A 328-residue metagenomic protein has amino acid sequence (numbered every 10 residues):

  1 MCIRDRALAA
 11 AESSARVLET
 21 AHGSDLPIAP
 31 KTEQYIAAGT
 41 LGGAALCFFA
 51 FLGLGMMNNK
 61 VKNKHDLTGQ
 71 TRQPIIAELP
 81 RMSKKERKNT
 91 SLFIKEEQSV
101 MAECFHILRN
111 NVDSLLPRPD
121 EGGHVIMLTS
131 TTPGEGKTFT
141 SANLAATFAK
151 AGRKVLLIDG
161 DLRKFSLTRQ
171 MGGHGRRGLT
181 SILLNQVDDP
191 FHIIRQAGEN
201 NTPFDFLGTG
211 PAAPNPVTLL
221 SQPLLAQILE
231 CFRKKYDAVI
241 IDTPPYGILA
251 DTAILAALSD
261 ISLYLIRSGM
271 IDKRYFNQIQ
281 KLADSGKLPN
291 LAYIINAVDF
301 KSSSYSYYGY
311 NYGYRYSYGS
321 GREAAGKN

Functional and structural regions predicted by a protein language model:
M1-I3: Short, small-residue-biased leader/transition segments that mark boundaries at the very start of proteins
D5, A10-R16, G43-A44: Cyclic-dinucleotide signaling modules
A15, P203-F204, L291: Short, conserved active-site loop motifs that form the nucleotide-linked donor/cofactor pocket
A15-I36: Short, aromatic-rich amphipathic segments at membrane interfaces that lie adjacent to a transmembrane helix or signal
K31-L156, G160-T180, L184-H192, Q196-G198 (+4 more regions): Short boundary/hinge segments that flank catalytic cores
S181, L207-T218, L224-A250: Switch II (G3) loop of P-loop NTPases
A238, I261-Y264, A292: Well-ordered beta-strand positions
D251-G269: Inter-motif core of Ras-like GTPase G domains
